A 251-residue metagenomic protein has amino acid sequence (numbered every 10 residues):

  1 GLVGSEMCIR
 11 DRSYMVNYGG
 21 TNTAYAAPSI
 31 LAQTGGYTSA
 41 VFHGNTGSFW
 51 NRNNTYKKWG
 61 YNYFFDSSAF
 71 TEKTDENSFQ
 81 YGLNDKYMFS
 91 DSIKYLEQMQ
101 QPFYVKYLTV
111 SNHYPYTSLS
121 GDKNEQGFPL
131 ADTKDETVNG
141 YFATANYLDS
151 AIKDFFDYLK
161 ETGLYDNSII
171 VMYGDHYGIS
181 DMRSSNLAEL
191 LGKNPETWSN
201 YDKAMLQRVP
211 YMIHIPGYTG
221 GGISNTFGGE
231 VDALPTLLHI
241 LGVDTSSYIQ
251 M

Functional and structural regions predicted by a protein language model:
S5-E6, R10-M251: Solvent-exposed soluble domains appended to multi-pass membrane proteins
